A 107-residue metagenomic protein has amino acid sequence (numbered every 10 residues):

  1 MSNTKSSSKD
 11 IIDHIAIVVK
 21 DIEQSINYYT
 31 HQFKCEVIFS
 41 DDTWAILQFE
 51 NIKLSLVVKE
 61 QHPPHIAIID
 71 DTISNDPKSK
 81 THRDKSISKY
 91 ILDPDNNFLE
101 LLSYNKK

Functional and structural regions predicted by a protein language model:
M1-I26, K53, P64-I66: N-terminal beta-strand motif that seeds the catalytic metal site of vicinal oxygen chelate
D10, D42, D84-S86: Loop/turn position at the start of each blade in beta-propeller repeats
V18, E36, K85: Charged, low-complexity surface patches
I22, Q61-K107: Vicinal oxygen chelate
S25-T30, N96: Conserved active-site tyrosine of GNAT-family acetyltransferases
F33-I38, K78-H82: Short linear motifs in intrinsically disordered
C35-I69, F98-N105: Conserved short beta-strand elements that form part of the metal-binding/catalytic scaffold of enzyme active sites
